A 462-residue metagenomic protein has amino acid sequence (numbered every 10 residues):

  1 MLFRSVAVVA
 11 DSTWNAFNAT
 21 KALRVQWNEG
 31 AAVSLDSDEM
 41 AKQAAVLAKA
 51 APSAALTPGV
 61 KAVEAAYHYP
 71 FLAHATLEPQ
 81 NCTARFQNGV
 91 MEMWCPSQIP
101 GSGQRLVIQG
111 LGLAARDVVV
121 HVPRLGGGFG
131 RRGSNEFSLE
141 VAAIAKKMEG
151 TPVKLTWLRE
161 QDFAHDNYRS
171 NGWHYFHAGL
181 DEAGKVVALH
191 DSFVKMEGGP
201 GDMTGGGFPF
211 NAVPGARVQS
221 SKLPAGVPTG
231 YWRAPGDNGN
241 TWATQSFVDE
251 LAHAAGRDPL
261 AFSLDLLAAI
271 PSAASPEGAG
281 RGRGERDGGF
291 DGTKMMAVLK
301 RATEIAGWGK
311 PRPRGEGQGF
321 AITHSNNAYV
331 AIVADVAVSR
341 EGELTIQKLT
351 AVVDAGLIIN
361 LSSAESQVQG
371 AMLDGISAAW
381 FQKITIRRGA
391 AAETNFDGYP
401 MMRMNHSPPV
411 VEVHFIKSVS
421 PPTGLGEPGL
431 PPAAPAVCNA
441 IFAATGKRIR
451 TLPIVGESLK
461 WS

Functional and structural regions predicted by a protein language model:
M1-V353, F381, R387-R388, R403-H414 (+3 more regions): Structural alpha/beta core scaffold segments of enzyme domains
A234, E285-G288, S362, S366 (+1 more regions): Active-site oxyanion-binding pockets that recognize sulfate/phosphate
P235, H414-G429: Amphipathic, heptad-repeat alpha-helical segments used for oligomerization and assembly
A337, L361-E365, T385-N405, T423-E427: Hydrophobic alpha-helical bundle architecture
G356-N360: Cytochrome P450 core scaffold surrounding the K-helix E-X-X-R motif and the conserved "meander" helix-loop region
A371: Glycine-rich, small/acidic residue-mixed loop/short-helix segments
L425-A440: A hydrophobic, small-residue-rich beta->alpha segment in the mid-to-C-terminal subdomain of diverse proteins
